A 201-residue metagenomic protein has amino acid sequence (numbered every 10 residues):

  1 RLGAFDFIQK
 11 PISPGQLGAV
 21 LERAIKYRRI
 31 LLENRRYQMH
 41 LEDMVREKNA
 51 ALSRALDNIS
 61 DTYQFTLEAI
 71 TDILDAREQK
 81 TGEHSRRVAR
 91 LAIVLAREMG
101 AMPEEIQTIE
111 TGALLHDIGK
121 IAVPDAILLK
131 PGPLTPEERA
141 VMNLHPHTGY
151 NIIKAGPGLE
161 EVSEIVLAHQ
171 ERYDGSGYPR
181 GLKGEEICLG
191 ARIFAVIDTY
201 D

Functional and structural regions predicted by a protein language model:
R1-L31: CheY-like receiver
G15, E42, D201: Surface-exposed, flexible loop/turn segments at secondary-structure boundaries
L17, K26, M39, A50 (+3 more regions): Residue-level marker of structural boundaries
R29-E68, D72, Q79: Amphipathic alpha-helical coiled-coil "transmission" helices that mediate dimerization and conformational coupling
D57-N58, Q64, E68-D201: Metal-dependent catalytic cores of enzymes that make or break cyclic nucleotides and related phosphoester linkages
